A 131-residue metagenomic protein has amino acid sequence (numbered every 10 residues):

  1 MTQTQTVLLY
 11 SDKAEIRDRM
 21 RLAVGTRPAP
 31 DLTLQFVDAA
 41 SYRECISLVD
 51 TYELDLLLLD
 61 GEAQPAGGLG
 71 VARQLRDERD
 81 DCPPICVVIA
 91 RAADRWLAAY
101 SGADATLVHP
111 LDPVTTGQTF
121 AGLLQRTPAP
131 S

Functional and structural regions predicted by a protein language model:
T4-G25, L57: Conserved acidic segment of CheY-like receiver
L32-A40: Short hydrophobic/Thr-rich beta-strand motif most characteristic of the beta2 strand and flanking loop of CheY-like
A39-L56: Acidic, metal-coordinating helix/loop segments flanking the phosphotransfer/catalytic sites of two-component signaling
D55-L75: Conserved phosphotransfer microenvironments
L56, D104-L107, P113: Conserved phosphoryl-transfer motifs of two-component systems
R79-P84: His-Asp phosphorelay/catalytic-motif detector in bacterial-type signaling
A90-L107: Alpha4 helix (beta4-alpha4-beta5 surface) of REC/receiver domains from two-component response regulators
L111-F120: C-terminal output helix
